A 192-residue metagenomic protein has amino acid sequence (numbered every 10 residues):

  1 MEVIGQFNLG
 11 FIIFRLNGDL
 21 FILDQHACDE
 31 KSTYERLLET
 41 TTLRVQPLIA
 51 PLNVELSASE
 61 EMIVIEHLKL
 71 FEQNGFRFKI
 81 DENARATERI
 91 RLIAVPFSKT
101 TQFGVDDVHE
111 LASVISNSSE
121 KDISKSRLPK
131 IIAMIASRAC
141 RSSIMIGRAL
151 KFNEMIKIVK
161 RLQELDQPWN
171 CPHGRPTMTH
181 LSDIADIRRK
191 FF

Functional and structural regions predicted by a protein language model:
M1-F192: Long, charged low-complexity intrinsically disordered regions
